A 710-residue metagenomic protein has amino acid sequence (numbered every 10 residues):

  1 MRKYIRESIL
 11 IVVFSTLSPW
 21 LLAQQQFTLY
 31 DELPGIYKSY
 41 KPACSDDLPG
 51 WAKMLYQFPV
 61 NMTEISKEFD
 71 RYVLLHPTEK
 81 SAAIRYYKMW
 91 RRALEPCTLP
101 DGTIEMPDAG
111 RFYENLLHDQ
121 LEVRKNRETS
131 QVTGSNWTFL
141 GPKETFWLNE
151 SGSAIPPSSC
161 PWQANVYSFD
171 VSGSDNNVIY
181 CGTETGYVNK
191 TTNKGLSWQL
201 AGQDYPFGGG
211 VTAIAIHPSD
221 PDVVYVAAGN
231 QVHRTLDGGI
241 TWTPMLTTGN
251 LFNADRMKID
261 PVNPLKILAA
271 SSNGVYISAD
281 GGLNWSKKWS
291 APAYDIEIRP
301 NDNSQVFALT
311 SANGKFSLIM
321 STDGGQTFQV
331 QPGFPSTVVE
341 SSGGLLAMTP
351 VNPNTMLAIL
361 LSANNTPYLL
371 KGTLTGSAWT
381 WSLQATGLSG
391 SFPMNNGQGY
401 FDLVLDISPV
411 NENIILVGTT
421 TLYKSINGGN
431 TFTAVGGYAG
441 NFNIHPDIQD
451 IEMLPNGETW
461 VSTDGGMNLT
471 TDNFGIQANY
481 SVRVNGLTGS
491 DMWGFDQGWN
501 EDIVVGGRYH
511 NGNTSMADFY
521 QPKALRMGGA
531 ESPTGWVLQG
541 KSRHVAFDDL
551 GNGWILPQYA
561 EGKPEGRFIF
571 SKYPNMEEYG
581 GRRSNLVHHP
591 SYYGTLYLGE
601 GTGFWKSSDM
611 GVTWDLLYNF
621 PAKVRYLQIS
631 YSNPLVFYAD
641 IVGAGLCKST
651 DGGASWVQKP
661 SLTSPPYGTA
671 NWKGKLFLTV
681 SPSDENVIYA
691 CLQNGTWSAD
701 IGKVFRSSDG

Functional and structural regions predicted by a protein language model:
M1-Y30: Bacterial Sec-dependent N-terminal signal peptides
L29-G710: Beta-propeller blade termini and top-face loops
